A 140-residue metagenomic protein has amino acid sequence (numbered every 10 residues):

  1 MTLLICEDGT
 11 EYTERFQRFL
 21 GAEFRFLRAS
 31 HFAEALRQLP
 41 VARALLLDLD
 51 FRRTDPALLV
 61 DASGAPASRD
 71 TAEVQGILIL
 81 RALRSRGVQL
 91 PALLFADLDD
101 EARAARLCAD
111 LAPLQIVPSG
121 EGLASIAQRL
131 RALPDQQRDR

Functional and structural regions predicted by a protein language model:
M1-E11, F16-L20: Conserved acidic segment of CheY-like receiver
E7-G9, R28-S30, R69-A72, L93-R140: Output/docking surface of receiver
T10, R28-A44, F51-D55, L59-D61: Acidic, metal-coordinating helix/loop segments flanking the phosphotransfer/catalytic sites of two-component signaling
Q17, I77-R84, A104-C108: Short amphipathic alpha-helical segments and helix-helix/interface helices
E34-Q38, A82, I126-R129: CheY-like receiver
L45-R86: Conserved phosphotransfer microenvironments
